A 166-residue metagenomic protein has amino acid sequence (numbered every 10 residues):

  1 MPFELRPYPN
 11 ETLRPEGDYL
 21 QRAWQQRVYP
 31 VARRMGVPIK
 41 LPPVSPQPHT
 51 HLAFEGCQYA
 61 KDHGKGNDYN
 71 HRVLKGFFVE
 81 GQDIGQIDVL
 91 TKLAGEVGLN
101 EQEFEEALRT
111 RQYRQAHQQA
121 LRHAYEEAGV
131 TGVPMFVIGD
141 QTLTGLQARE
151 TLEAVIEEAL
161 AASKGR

Functional and structural regions predicted by a protein language model:
M1-E80: Structural alpha/beta surface segment adjacent to cysteine/selenocysteine redox centers across thiol/disulfide enzymes
Q58, R72-R166: C-terminal cap of thioredoxin/glutaredoxin-like
